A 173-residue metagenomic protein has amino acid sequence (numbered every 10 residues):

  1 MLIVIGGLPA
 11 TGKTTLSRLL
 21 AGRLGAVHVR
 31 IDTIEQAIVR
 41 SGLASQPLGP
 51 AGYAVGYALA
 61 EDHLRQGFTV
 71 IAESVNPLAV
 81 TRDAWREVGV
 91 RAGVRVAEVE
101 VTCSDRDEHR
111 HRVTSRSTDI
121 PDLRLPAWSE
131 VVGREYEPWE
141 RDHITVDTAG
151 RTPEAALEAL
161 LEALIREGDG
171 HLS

Functional and structural regions predicted by a protein language model:
L2: Walker A (P-loop) ATP-phosphate-binding motif of ABC ATPase nucleotide-binding domains
I5: Hydrophobic anchor at the beta1->P-loop junction of P-loop NTPases
L8: P-loop (Walker A) phosphate-binding loop of NTP-binding proteins
T11-F68: Conserved substrate/cofactor phosphate-moiety recognition/catalytic segment in nucleotide-dependent phosphotransferases
T33-E35, P77, T102-E108, G150-P153: Conserved nucleotide-binding/hydrolysis micro-motifs of P-loop NTPases
P50-V96: Glycine-rich phosphate-binding loop used to anchor ATP phosphates in small-molecule kinases, encompassing both
A92-V113, V146: Conserved phosphate-donor/acceptor-positioning beta-strand/loop module used by diverse small-molecule
S115-A159, R166-E167, H171-S173: Small-molecule kinase domains that catalyze NTP-dependent phosphoryl transfer to phosphate-bearing small molecules
